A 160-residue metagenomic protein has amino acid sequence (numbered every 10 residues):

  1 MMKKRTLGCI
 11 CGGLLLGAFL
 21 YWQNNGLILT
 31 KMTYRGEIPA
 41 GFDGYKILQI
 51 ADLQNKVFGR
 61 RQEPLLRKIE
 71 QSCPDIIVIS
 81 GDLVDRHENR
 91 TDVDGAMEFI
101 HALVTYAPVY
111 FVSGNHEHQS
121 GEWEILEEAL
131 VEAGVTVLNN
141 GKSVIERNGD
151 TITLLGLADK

Functional and structural regions predicted by a protein language model:
M1-L14: Short amphipathic, positively biased membrane-proximal segments that drive organelle/inner-membrane targeting
G13-F99: N-terminal active-site segment of His-dependent metallophosphoesterases
L29-T33, K142, L154: Conserved hydrophobic/aromatic beta-strand scaffold that supports enzyme active sites
G41, E146-N148: Short strand-coil-strand connectors
Y45, D150-T151: Short acidic/polar mixed-charge low-complexity motifs
L48, T153-L155: Conserved beta-strand elements of the Class I
R61-E146: Core catalytic region of metal-dependent phosphoesterases/phosphodiesterases, especially metallo-beta-lactamase-like
G156-K160: Active-site-proximal loop/helix segment associated with metal-binding centers of metalloenzymes
